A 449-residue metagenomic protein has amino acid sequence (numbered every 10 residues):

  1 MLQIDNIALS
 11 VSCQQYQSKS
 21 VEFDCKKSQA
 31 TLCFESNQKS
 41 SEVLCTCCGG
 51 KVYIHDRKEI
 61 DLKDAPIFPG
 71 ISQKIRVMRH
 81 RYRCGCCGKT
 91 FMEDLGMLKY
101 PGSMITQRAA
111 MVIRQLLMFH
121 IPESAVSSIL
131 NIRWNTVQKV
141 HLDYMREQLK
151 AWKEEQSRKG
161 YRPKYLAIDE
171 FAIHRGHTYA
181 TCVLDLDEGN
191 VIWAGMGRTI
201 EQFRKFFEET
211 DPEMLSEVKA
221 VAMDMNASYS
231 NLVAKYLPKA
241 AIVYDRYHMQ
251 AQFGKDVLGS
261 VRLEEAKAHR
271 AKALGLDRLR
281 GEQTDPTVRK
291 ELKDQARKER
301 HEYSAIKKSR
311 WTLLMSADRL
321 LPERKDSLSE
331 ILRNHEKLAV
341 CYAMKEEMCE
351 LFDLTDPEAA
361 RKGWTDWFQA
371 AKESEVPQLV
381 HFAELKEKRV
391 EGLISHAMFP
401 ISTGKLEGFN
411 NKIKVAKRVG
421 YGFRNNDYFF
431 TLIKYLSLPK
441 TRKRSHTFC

Functional and structural regions predicted by a protein language model:
M1-K89, E93-L95, R246: Short, conserved DNA-binding cores of transcription-related domains
L32, C84, V126, L166-F171 (+4 more regions): Short, conserved catalytic/metal-binding motifs centered on acidic residues
E42, C47, Y53, R175-H177 (+5 more regions): Acidic/histidine-rich catalytic cores and adjacent linkers of DNA breakage/strand-transfer/modification proteins
K58, R79-H80, I129-V140, D187 (+4 more regions): Core catalytic machinery and nucleic-acid-binding channels of phosphodiester-processing enzymes
I75-H80, G88-I168, A172, G176: Extended interfacial segments that mediate partner engagement and assembly in macromolecular machines
K139-A220, M225-L232: RNase H-like nuclease fold core
K239-K255: Inter-helix linker motif
G254-A266: Short, surface-exposed amphipathic charged segments that create phosphate/polyanion-binding patches used for binding
